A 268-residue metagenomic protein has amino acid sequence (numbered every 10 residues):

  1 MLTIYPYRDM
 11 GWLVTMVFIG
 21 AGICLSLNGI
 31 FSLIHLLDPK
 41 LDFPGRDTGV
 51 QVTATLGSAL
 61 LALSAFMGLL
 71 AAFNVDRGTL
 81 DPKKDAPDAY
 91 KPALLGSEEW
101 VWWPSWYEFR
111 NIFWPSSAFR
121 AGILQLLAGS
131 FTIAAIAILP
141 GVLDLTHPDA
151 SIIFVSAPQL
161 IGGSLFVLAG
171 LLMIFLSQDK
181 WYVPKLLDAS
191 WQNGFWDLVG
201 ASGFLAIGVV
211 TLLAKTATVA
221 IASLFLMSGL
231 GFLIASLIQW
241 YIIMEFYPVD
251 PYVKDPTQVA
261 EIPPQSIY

Functional and structural regions predicted by a protein language model:
M1, R77-F113, P248-Y268: Non-transmembrane, juxtamembrane loop and terminal tail segments of multi-pass eukaryotic membrane proteins
M1-I23, G29-F43, P82, E261-Y268: Soluble extramembrane domains flanking the early transmembrane region of eukaryotic membrane proteins
M1-I4, L25-K40, Y90-R110, A135 (+1 more regions): Membrane-proximal N-terminal segments immediately preceding the first transmembrane helix
M10-G11, I23-T53, S130-P158, S164 (+2 more regions): Membrane-lumen (extracellular) interface motif
I19-I30, A54-F66, I123-A134, L160-L171 (+2 more regions): Hydrophobic alpha-helical cores of multi-pass transmembrane domains in eukaryotic membrane proteins
L36-R46, A72-L95, H147, K180-K185 (+2 more regions): Interhelical loop segments of eukaryotic multi-pass membrane proteins
G49-E98, R110-L127, L139: Hydrophobic, ordered structural segments
L168-S177, G194, L198-I267: C-terminal transmembrane-bundle signature of multipass membrane proteins, characterized by strong activation on
